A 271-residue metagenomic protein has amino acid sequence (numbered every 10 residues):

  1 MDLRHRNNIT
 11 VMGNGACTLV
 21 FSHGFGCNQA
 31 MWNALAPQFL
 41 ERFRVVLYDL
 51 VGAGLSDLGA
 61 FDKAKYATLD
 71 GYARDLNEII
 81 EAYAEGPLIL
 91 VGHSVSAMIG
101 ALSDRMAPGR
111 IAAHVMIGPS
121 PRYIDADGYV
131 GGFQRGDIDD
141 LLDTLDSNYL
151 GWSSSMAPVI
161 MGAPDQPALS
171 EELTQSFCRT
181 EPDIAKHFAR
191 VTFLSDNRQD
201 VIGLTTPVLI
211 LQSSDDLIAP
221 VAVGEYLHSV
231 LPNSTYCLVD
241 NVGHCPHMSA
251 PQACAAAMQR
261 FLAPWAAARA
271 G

Functional and structural regions predicted by a protein language model:
H5, P37, L50-V95, A256: Active-site loop/oxyanion-hole signature of alpha/beta-hydrolase fold enzymes
A16, G24-C27, S94: Active-site glycine-rich loops that stabilize anionic/oxyanionic intermediates across multiple enzyme folds
F25-A36: The serine-hydrolase catalytic nucleophile loop
A101-S147: Flexible "cap/lid" loop of the alpha/beta hydrolase fold
D125, Y129-F133, D143-I202: Conserved alpha/beta-hydrolase catalytic His-Asp/Glu region
L204, I210-Q212, D216: Short beta-strand/loop motif that positions the catalytic acidic residue of the alpha/beta-hydrolase fold
L217-V223: Conserved alpha/beta-hydrolase "acid-adjacent" motif
S234-G271: Catalytic active-site module of serine/aspartate enzymes centered on a nucleophile-bearing elbow/loop
